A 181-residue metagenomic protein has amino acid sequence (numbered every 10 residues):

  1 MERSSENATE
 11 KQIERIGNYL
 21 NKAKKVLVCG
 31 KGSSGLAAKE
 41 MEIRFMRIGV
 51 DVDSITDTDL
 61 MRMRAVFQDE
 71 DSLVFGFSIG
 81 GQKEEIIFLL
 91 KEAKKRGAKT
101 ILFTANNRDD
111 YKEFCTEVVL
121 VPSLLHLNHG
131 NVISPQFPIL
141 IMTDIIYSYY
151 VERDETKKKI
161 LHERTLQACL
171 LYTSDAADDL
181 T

Functional and structural regions predicted by a protein language model:
M1-E2: Short glycine/proline- and acidic residue-enriched helix-loop micro-motifs that form flexible lids or anion-recognition
S5-K22: A short, well-structured juxtamembrane/interface segment
T9-Q12, S34, K94, K158: Residue-level recognition of alpha-helical structural elements
N21-I141, I145-D154: Glycine-rich phosphate-binding loops that contact phosphosugars or nucleotide phosphates
E152-R153, K157-K159, S174: C-terminal tail/extension regions appended to the core domain(s) of diverse proteins
I160-Q167: Exposed beta-strand/loop interface patches that mediate assembly or binding
Y172-T181: Single conserved hydrophobic/aromatic residue that forms the stacking wall/gate of nucleotide- or nucleobase-binding
